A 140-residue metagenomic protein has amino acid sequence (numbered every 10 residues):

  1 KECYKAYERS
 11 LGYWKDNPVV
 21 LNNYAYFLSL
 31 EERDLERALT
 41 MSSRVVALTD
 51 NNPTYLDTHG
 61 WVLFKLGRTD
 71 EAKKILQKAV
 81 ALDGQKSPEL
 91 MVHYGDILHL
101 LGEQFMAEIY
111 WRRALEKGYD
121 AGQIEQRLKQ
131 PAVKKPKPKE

Functional and structural regions predicted by a protein language model:
K15, D50, G84-Q85, Y119: Short coil turns that delineate tetratricopeptide repeat
Y26-F27, W61, D96, Q130: Residue-level recognition of tetratricopeptide repeat
E31-E32, L66, L101: Structural motif corresponding to the intra-repeat A-B loop/turn of tetratricopeptide repeats
